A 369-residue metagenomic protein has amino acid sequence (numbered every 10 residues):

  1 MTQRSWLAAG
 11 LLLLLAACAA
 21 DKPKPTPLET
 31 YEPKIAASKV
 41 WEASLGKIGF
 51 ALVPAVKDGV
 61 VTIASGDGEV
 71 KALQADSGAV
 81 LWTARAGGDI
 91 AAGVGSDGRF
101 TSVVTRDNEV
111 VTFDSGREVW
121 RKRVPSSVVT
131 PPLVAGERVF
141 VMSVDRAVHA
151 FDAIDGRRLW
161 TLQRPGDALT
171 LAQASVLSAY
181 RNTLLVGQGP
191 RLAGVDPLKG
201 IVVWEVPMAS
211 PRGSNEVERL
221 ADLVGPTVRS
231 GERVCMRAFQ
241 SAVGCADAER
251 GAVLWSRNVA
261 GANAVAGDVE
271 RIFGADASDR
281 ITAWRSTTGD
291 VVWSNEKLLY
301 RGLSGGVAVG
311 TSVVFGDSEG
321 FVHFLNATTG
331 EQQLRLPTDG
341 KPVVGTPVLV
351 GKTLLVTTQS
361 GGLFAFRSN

Functional and structural regions predicted by a protein language model:
M1-L7: Bacterial N-terminal signal peptides that target proteins for export
L14-A17: C-terminal motif of bacterial Sec signal peptides marking the signal peptidase cleavage site
K22-A55, L81-G98, V119-A135, R158-R181 (+4 more regions): Extracytoplasmic beta-rich repeat domains
S65-G66, T105-R106, S143-V144, G187-G189 (+4 more regions): Structural signature of WD-repeat beta-propellers
Q74-S77, D114-R117, D152-D155, P197-G200 (+4 more regions): Short loop/turn segments that connect beta-strands within beta-propeller blades
G274-T282, D290-F324: Loop/turn-rich, solvent-exposed surfaces of beta-rich toroidal or solenoidal domains
